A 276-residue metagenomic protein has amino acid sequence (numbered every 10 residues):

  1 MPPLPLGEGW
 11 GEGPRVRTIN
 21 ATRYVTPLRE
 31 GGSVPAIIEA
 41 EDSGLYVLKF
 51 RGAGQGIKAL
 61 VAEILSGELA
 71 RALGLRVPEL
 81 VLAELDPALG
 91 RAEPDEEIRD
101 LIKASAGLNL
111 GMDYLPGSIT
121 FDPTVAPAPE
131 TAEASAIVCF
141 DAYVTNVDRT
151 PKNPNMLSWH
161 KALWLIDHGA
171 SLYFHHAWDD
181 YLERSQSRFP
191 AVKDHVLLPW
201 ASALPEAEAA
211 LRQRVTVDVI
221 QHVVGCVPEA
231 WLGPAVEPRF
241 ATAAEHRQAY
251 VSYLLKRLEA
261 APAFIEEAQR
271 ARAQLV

Functional and structural regions predicted by a protein language model:
G7-G9: Glycine-biased, low-complexity coil/linker segments
R15-V276: Phosphate/dinucleotide-binding and metal-coordinating scaffold of catalytic cores in nucleotide-dependent enzymes
